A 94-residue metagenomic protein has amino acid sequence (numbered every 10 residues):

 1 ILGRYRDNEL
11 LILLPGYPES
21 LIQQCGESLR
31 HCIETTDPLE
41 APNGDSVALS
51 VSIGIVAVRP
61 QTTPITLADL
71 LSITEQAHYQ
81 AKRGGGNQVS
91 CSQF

Functional and structural regions predicted by a protein language model:
I1-R4: A short pre-motif secondary-structure segment
P15, E19, Q23-G26, V58-S90: Catalytic-core segments of nucleotide cyclases and related cyclic-nucleotide turnover enzymes
H31-G44, H78-Q80: Short catalytic/binding micro-motifs of nucleotide second-messenger systems
V47-V51: PAS and PAS-like sensory/regulatory domains
S92-F94: Non-catalytic signal-transmission and effector/linker regions of two-component phosphorelay proteins
